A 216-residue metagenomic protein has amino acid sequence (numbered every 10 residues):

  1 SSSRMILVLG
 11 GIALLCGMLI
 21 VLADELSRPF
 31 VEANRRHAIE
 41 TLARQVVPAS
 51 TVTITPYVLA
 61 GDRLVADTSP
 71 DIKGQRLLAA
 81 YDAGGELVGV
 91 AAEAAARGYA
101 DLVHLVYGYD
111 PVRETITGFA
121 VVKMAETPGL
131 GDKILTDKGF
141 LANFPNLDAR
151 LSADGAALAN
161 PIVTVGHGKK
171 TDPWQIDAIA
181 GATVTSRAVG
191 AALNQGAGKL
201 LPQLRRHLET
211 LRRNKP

Functional and structural regions predicted by a protein language model:
S1-P216: Flexible, solvent-exposed loop/hinge segments and secondary-structure transition points
